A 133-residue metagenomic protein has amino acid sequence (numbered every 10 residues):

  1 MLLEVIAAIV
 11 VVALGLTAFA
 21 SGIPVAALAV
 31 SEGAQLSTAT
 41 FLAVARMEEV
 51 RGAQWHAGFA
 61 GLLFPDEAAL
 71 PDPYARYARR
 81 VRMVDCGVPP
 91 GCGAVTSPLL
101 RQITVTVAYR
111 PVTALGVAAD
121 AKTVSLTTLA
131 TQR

Functional and structural regions predicted by a protein language model:
M1-V44: Aliphatic-rich helix starts adjacent to a transmembrane/signal segment
E32-R133: Low-complexity, Gly/Pro-rich coil/beta segments used as flexible assembly/activation regions
